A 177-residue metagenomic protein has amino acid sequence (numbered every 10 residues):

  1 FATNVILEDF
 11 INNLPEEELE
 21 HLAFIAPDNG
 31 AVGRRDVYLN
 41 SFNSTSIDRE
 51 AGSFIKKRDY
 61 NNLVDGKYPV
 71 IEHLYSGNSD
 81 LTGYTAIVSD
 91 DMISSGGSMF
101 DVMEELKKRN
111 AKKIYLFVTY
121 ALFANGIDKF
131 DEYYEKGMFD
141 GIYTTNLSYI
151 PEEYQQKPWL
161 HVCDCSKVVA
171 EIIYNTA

Functional and structural regions predicted by a protein language model:
F1-A177: PRPP-associated nucleotide enzymes
